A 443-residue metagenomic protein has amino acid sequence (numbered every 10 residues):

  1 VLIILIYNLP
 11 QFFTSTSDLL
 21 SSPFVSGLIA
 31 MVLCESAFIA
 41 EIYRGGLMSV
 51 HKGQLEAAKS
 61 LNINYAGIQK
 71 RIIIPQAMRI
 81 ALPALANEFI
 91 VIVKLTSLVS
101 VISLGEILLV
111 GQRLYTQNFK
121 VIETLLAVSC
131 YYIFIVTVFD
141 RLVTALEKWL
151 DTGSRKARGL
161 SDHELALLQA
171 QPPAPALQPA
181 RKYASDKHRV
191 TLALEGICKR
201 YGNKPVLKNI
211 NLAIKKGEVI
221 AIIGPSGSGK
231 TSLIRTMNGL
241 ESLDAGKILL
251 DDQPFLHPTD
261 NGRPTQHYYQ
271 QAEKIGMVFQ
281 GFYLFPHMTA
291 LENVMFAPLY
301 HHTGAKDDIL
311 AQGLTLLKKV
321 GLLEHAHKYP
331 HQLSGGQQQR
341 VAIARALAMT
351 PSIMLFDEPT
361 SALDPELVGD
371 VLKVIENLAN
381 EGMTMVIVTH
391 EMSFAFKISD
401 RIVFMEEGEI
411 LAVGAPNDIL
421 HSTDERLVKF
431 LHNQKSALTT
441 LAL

Functional and structural regions predicted by a protein language model:
V1-E164: Transmembrane alpha-helices and adjacent helix-loop boundaries
N238: Helix-to-loop junction immediately C-terminal to a conserved catalytic motif
F255-G276, I419-T423: ABC ATPase NBD coupling module
K328-H331, M349, E381: Conserved signature/switch motifs of ABC ATPase nucleotide-binding domains
M354-D357: Catalytic Walker B motif of ABC-type/P-loop ATPase nucleotide-binding domains
A395-K397: A short, surface-exposed alpha-helical micro-motif characterized by mixed small hydrophobic and charged/polar residues
